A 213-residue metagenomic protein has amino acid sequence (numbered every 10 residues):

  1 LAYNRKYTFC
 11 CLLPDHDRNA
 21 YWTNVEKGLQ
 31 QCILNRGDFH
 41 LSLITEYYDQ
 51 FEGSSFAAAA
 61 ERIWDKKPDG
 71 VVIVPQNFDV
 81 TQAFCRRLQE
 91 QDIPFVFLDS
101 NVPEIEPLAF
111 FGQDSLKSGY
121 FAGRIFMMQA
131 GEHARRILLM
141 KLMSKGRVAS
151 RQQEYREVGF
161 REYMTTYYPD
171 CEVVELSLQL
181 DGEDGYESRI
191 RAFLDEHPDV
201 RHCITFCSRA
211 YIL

Functional and structural regions predicted by a protein language model:
Y3-S54: Amphipathic helical "hinge" segments at domain boundaries
C10-D15, L98, M140-L142, I204: Short hydrophobic segments within beta-strands
L29, A122-Y167, E175: An alpha-beta-alpha
I33-G53, L138-L139, R161-E183, H202: Short beta-strand elements in bilobed, periplasmic/extracellular small-molecule ligand-binding domains
I63, G70-Q89, F160, V174-L213: Hydrophobic alpha-helical
D69, L108, R135, R201: Conserved acidic residues
N77-K117: Flexible loop/hinge segments that line or gate small-molecule binding clefts
F110-I137, Y186-I190: Hydrophobic alpha-helical segments within soluble ligand-binding/sensing domains
